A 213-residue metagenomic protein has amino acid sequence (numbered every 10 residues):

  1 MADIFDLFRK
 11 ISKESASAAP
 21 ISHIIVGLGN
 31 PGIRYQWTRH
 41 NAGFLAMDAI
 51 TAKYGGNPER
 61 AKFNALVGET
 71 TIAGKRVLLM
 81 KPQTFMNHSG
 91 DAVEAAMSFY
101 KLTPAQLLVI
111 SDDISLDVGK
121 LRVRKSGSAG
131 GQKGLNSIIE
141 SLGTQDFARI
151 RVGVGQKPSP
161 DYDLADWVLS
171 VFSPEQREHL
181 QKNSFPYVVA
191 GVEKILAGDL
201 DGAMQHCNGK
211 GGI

Functional and structural regions predicted by a protein language model:
A2-S126, N136-R151, K157-D163, K182 (+2 more regions): Nucleotide and nucleotide-moiety/phosphate-recognizing core
A129: Conserved TIR/SEFIR loop-to-helix hotspot centered on a Trp-containing motif with a nearby acidic residue
P160-E178: Short, electropositive alpha-helical surface patch
